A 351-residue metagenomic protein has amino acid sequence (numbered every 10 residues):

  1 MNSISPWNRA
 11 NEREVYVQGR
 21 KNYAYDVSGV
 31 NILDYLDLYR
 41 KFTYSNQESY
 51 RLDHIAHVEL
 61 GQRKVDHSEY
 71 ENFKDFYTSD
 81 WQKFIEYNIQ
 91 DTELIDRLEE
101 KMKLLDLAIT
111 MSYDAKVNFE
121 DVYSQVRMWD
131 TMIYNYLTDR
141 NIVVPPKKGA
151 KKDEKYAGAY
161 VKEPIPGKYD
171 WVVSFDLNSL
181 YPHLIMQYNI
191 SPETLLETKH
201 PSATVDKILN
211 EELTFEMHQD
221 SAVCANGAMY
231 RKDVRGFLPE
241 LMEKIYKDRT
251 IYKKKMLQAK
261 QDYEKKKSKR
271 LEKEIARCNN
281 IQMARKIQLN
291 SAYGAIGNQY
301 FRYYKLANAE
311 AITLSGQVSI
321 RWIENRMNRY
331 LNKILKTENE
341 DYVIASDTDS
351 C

Functional and structural regions predicted by a protein language model:
M1, G29-V30, D96, Y169-S174 (+8 more regions): Beta-sheet entry/capping signal
M1, R9, Y35-L38, L177-L180 (+2 more regions): An acidic- and aromatic-residue-enriched active-site/binding cleft used to recognize and process polar
N2-T92: Active-site-proximal helix-loop-helix substrate-binding element of RNase H-like nuclease domains
Q18-N22, Y160-K162, E338-Y342: Catalytic micro-motifs at enzyme active sites that drive phosphoryl/nucleotidyl and oxygen chemistry
K64, S319-T348: Active-site palm subdomain of RNA-directed nucleic acid polymerases
K74-P192, T198, E264, S268-W322 (+2 more regions): Common nucleic-acid-contacting/processivity interface regions adjacent to the catalytic cores of nucleic-acid enzymes
T198-F215: Compact, glycine/acidic-enriched structural inserts
Q219-F301: Active-site cores of enzymes that catalyze phosphoryl transfer or operate on phosphate-rich substrates
